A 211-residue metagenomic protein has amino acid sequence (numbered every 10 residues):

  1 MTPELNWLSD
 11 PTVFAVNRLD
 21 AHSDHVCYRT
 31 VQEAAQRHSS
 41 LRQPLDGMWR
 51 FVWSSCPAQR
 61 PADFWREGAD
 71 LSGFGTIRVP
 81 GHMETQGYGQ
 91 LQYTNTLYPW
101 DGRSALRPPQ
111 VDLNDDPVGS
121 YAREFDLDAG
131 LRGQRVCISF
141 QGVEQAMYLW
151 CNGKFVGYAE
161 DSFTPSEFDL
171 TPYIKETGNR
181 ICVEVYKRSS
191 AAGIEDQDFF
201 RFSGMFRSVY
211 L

Functional and structural regions predicted by a protein language model:
T2-L19, C27-Q36, R50-S54, H82-Q86 (+2 more regions): Accessory beta-strand-rich segments of carbohydrate-active enzymes
W7, T76, N95, S104-A105: Generic N-terminal simple sequence motifs
L41, E67-D70, D198-F202: Extracytoplasmic/secreted proteins and extracellular or luminal domains
L41-V52: Mature N-terminal segment immediately following signal peptide/propeptide cleavage in secreted/periplasmic
A58, T76-Q86, Q92, T96: Hydrophobic small-molecule pocket/channel-lining residues, especially in calycin-type beta-barrels
R60-P80: Short Gly/aromatic-enriched secondary-structure transition segments
D101-Q110: N-terminal glycine-rich cofactor-binding segment
